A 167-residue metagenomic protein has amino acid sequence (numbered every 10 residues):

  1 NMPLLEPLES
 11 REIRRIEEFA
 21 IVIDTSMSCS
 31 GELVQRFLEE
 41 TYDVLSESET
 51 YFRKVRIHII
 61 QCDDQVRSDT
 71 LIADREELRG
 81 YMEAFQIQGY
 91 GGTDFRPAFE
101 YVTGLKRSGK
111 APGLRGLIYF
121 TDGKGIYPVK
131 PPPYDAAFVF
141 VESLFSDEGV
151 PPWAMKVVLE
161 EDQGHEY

Functional and structural regions predicted by a protein language model:
N1-A20, M27-E32: Acidic, polar low-complexity linker/tail segments
N1-L4, M155-Y167: Von Willebrand factor
E17, M27-I60, P133: …and closely analogous acidic/polar surface helices at protein-protein or active-site interfaces in A-domain-like
E18-A20, H58, G113-I118: Structural motif
I23, T121: Active-site flanking residues adjacent to catalytic metal/cofactor-binding acidic residues
S28, V66-L71, R75-I118, K124-I126 (+2 more regions): Von Willebrand factor
R36-T41, V55-R56, C62-V66, D74-Y81 (+1 more regions): Active/binding-pocket-proximal capping segment
Y127-P131: Short, T/G/N/S-enriched strand-turn elements that build extracellular solenoid repeat scaffolds
